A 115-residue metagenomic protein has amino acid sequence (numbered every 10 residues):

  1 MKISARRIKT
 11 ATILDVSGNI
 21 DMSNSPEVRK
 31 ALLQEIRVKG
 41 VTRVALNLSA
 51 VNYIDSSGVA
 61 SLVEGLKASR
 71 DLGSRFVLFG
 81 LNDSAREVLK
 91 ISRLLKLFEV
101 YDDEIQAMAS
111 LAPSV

Functional and structural regions predicted by a protein language model:
M1-A5, L33, D55, M108: Short low-complexity stretches enriched in small and charged residues
M1-D15: Short beta-strand/loop segment at the start of cytosolic alpha/beta domains
S4-R6, F79, Y101: General small-molecule cofactor/ligand-binding pocket signal
I8, S49, I105: Conserved catalytic submotifs in the C-terminal HATPase_c
M22-F98: Amphipathic alpha-helical interaction surfaces in cytosolic regulatory modules
V100-V115: A charged, well-structured terminal subsegment
